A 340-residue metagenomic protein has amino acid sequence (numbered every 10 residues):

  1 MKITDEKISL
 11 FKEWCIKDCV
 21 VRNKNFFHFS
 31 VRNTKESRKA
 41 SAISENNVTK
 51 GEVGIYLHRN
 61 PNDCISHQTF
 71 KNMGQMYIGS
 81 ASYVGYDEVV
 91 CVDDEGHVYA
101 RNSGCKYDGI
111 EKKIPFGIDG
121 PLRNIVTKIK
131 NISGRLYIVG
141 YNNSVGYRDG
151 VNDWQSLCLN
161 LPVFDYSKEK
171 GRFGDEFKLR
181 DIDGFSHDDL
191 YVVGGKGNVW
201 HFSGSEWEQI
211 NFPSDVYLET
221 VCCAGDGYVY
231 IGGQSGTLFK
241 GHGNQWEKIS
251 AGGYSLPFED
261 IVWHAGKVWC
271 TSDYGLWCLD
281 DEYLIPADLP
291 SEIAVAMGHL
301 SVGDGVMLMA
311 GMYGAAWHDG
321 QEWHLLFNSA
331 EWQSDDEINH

Functional and structural regions predicted by a protein language model:
M1-H340: Residue-level hotspots at or immediately adjacent to binding/recognition sites across diverse folds
